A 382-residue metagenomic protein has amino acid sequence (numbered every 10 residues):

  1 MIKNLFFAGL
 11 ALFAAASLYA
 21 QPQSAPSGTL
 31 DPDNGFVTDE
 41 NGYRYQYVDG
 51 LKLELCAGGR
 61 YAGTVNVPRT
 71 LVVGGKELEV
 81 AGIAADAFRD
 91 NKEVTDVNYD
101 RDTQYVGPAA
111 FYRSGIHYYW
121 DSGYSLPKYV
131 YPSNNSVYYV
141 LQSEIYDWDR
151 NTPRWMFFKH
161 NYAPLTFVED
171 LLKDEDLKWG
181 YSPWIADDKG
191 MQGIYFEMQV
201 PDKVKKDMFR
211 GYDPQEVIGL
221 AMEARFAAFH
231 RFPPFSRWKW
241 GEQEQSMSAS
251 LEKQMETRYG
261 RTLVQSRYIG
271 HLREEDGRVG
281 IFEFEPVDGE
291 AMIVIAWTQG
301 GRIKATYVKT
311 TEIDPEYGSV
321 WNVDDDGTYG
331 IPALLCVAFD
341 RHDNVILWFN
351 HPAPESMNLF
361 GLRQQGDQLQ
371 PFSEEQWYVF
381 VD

Functional and structural regions predicted by a protein language model:
M1-L5: Positively charged n-region of N-terminal signal peptides that target proteins for export
A8-S17: Bacterial N-terminal signal peptides
L18-S27: Boundary at the C-terminal end of the N-terminal hydrophobic targeting segment
P26-Y45: The feature captures the LRR N-terminal capping module
V37-T38, Q46-G58, G280-F282: Generic recognition of long tandem-repeat/solenoid scaffolds
E40-G42, D49-L51, R60-G82, N91-Y105 (+1 more regions): Structural signature of tandem-repeat unit edges
I116-D382: Exposed acidic/polar residues on beta-strands and adjacent loops within beta-sheet cores, strongest in beta-propeller
